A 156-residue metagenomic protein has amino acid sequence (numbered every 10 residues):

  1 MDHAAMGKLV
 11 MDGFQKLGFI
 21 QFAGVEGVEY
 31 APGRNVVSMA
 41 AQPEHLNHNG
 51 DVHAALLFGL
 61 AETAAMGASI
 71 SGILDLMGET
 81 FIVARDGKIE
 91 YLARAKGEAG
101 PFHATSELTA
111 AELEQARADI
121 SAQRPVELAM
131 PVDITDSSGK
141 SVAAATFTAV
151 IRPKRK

Functional and structural regions predicted by a protein language model:
M1-E44: Non-catalytic linker/capping segments at the edges of enzyme domains
F19, G33, F81-V83, G100 (+2 more regions): Residue-level preference for beta-strand/loop junctions
Q21-E26, D86-L92, Q115-R117: Short structured motifs
V36-S38, K88, H103-T105, A129-P131 (+1 more regions): Beta-strand secondary-structure signal
A40-A68, G78: Hot-dog-fold acyl-thioester-processing enzymes
A40-Q42, E107-E112: Generic short beta-strand segments
A68-A110: Hydrophobic beta-strand-centered segment that forms part of the acyl-chain substrate-binding groove
K96-E98, T109-K156: HotDog/MaoC-like acyl-thioester-processing domains
